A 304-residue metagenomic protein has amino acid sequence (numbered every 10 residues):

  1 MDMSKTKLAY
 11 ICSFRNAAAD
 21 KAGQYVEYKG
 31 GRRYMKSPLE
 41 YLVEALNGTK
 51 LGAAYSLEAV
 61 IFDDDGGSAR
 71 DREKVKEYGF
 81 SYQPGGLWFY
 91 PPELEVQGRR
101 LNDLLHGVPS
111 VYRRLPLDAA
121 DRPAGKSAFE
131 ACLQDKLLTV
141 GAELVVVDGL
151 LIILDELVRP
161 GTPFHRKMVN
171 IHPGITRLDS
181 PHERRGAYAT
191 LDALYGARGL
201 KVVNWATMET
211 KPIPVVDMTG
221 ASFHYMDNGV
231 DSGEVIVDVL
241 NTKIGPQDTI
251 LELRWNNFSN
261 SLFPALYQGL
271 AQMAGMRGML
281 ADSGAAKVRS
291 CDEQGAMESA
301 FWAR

Functional and structural regions predicted by a protein language model:
M1-R304: One-carbon transfer enzymes
